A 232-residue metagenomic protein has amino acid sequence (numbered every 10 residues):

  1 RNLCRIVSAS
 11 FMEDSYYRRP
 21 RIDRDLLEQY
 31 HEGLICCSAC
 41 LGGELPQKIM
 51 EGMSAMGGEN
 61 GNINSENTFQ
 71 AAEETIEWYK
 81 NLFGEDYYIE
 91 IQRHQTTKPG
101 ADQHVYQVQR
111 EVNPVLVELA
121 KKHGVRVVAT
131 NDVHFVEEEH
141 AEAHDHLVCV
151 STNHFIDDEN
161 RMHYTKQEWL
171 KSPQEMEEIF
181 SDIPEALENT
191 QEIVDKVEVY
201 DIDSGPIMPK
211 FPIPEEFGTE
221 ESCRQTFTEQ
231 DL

Functional and structural regions predicted by a protein language model:
R1-L232: Phosphodiester-processing cores and adjacent nucleic acid-binding clamps
